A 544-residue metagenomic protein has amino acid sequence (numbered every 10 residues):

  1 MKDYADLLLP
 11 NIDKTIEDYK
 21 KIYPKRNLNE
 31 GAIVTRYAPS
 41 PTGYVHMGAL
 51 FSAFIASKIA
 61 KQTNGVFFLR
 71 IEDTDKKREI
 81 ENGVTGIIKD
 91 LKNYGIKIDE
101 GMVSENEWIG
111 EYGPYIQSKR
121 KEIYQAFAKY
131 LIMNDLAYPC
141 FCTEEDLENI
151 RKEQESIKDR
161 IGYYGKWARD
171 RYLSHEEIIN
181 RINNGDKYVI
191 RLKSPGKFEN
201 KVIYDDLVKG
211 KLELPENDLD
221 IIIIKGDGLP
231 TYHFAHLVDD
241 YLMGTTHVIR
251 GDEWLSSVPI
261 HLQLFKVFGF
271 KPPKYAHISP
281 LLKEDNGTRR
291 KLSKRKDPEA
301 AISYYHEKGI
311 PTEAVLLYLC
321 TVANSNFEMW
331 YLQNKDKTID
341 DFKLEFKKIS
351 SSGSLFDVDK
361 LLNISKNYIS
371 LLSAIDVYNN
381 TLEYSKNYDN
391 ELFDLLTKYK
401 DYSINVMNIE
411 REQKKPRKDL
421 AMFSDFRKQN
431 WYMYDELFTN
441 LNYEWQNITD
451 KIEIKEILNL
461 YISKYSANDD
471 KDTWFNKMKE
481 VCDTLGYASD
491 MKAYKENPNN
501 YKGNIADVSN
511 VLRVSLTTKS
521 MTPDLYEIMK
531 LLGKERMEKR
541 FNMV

Functional and structural regions predicted by a protein language model:
M1-E155, S256-F270, A314: N-terminal Rossmann-like or analogous alpha/beta NTP/dinucleotide-binding catalytic cores that position adenine
G31-R36, F68, D297-E299, I339-F346 (+1 more regions): Short amphipathic alpha-helical segments and their helix-coil junctions
T35-P41, F68-D73, L242-V248, E299-A301 (+3 more regions): Glycine- and acidic
A56, I87, L131, D135 (+8 more regions): Residue-level signal for inorganic ion chemistry
L91-I98, I132-P139, R151-Q154, K158-I161 (+8 more regions): A generic secondary-structure signal for well-formed alpha-helical elements
Y138-H277, L282-L292, A301-S303, M422 (+3 more regions): Active-site cores that bind ATP or allylic diphosphates and position pyrophosphate for catalysis
F268-I448, T517-V544: Catalytic adenosine-cofactor/nucleotide-binding cores of aminoacyl-tRNA synthetases and other
C482-V544: Charged substrate- and nucleic-acid-binding regions of tRNA-handling and nucleotidyl-transfer enzymes, centered on
